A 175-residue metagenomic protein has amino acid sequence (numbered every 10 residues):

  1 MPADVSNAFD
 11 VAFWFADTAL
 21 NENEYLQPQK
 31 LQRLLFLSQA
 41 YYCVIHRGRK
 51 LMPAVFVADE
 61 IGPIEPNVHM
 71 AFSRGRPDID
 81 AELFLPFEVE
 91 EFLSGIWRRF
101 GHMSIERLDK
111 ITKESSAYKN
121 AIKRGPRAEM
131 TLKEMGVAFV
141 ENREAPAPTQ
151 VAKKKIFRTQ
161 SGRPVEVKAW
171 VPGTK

Functional and structural regions predicted by a protein language model:
M1-K175: Domain-edge interaction signal
